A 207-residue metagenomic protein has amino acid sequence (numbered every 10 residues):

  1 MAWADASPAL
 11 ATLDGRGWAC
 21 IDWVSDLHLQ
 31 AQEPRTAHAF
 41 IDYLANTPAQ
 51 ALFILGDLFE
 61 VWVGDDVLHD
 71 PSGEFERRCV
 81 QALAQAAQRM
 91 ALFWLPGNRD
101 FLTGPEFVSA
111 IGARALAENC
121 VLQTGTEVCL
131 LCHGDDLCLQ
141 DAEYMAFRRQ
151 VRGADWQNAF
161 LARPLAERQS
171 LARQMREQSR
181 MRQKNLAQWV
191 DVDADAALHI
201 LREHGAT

Functional and structural regions predicted by a protein language model:
M1-C20: Acidic, histidine-bearing metal-coordination/catalytic regions of metal-dependent phosphoesterases
W3, L10, A31, E127-C132 (+1 more regions): Catalytic core of the metallo-beta-lactamase
A4-P8, N46, A82-A86, F160-L165: Short acidic/polar alpha-helix capping motifs at helix-coil junctions
L13-R16, L44, H199-L201: Structural motif
W18, A49, H204-A206: Short, high-confidence coil segments that cap the C-terminus of an alpha-helix and link into the following beta-strand
C20, V24, L29-T124: Core catalytic region of metal-dependent phosphoesterases/phosphodiesterases, especially metallo-beta-lactamase-like
A110-N119, V128-L130, D135, Q140-A146 (+1 more regions): Conserved beta-sheet core of the metallophosphoesterase superfamily
C132-D195: Active-site-proximal loop/helix segment associated with metal-binding centers of metalloenzymes
